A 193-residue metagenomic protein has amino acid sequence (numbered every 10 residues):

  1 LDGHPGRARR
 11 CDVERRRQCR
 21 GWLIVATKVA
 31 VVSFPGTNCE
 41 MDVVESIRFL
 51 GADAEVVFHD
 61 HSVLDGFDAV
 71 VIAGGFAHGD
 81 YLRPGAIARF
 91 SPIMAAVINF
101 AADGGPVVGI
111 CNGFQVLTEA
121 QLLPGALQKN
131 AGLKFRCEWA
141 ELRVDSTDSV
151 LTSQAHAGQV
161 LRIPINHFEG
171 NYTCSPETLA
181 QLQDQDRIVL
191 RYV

Functional and structural regions predicted by a protein language model:
L1-L23: Conserved beta-strand-centric core segments of catalytic alpha/beta enzyme folds
P5-G6, I110-G113: Active-site loop->helix "elbow" adjoining a glycine-rich segment at hydrolase catalytic centers
V13-R17, E119, R143-D145: Short beta-strand-to-turn element immediately C-terminal to the catalytic PLP-Schiff-base lysine in fold type I
Q18, G36, F114: Short, glycine/serine-rich, charged loops/turns that create anion-binding and catalytic segments at active sites
I24-I110, T118-P124, K129-C137, R143 (+2 more regions): N-terminal beta1-alpha1 cap of cysteine-dependent amidohydrolase-like domains
A77, G113, E169: Catalytic metal-binding/acid-base residues of hydrolase active sites
L122-V193: Pocket-forming structural segment of enzyme catalytic cores
